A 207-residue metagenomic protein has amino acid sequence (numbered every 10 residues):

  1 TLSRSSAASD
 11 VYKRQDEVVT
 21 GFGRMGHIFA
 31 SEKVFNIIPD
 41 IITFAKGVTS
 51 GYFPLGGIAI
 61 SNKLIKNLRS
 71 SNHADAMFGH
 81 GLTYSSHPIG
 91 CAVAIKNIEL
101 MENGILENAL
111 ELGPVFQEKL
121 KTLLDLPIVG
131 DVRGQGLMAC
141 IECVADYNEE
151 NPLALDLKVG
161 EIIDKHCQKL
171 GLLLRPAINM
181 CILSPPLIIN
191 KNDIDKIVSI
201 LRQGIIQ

Functional and structural regions predicted by a protein language model:
T1-A8, Y12: Single conserved hydrophobic/aromatic residue that forms the stacking wall/gate of nucleotide- or nucleobase-binding
K13-V34, G47: Conserved PLP phosphate-binding loop immediately N-terminal to the Schiff-base lysine helix in PLP-dependent enzymes
D16, I42, G56-G57, H87 (+5 more regions): Buried hydrophobic positions in well-ordered alpha/beta secondary-structure cores of metabolic enzymes
K33, I37-N67, S86-V93: Active-site PLP attachment segment
K63, I89-E107, K119-K121, D125 (+2 more regions): Amphipathic alpha-helix from the class-I
A76-H87: A short glycine-threonine-serine/GTX helix/turn-capping micro-motif
M101, E111, N179, P185-Q207: PLP-dependent enzyme catalytic core of the Aspartate aminotransferase-like
L110-Q117, L126-H166, L187-N190: Conserved PLP-binding catalytic core of the aspartate aminotransferase-like
